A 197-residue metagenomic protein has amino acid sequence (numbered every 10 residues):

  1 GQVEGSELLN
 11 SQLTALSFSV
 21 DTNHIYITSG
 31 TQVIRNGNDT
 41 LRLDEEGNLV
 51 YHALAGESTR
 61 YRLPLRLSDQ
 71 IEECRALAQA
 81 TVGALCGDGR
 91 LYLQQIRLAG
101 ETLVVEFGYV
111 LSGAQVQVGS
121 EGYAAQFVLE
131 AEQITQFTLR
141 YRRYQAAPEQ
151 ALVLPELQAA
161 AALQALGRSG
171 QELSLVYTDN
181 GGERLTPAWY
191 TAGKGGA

Functional and structural regions predicted by a protein language model:
G1, L54-T59, F127, E132-L154: A short, surface-exposed interaction/processing loop segment used at functional sites
G1-S68, E72, L77-A80, A192-G196: Preferential activation on post-signal-peptide N-terminal prodomains/segments of secreted or lumenal proteins
E4-A15, R60-G100, A146-R184: Short, non-transmembrane alpha-helical segments in secretory-pathway proteins
Y26-R35, V82-G87, G108-S120, A162-G170: Short, solvent-exposed secondary-structure boundary motifs
T31-R35, D39-E45, A125-L129, S169-N180: Broad, structure-driven detector of short, well-ordered beta-strand segments within folded domains
L41-A55, Q117-L139, G196-A197: A short, surface-exposed beta-strand/turn
I96-A125, E130: Aromatic/basic-lined ligand-recognition segments that form π-stacking hydrophobic pockets flanked by Lys/Arg to engage
Y177-A197: Activation/maturation switch segments at domain boundaries
